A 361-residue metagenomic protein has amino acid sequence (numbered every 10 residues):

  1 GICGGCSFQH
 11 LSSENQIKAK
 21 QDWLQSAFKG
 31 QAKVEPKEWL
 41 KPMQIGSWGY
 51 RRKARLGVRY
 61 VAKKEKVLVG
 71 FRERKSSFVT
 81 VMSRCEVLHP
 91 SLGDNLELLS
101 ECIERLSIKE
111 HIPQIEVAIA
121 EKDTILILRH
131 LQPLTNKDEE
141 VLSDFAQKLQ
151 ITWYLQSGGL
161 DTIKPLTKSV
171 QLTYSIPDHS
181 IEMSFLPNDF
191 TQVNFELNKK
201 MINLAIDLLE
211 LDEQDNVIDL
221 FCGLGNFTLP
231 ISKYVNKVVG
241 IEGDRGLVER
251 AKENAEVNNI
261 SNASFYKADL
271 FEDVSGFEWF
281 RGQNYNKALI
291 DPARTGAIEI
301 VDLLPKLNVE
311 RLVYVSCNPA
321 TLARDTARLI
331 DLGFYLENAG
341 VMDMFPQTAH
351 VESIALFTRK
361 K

Functional and structural regions predicted by a protein language model:
I2-I112, E121: Extended interfacial segments that mediate partner engagement and assembly in macromolecular machines
W39-S47, Q114-V117, G158-T162, V341-M344: Short, solvent-exposed loop/turn elements at beta->coil junctions and helix N-caps that rim active or binding pockets
R51-R55, K66-L68, I112-Q114, D123-I125 (+4 more regions): Broad gene-expression machinery/nucleic-acid interaction feature
G57, G70, E86, I127 (+3 more regions): Conserved beta-strand segments that form the floor/walls of ligand-binding pockets within enzyme and binding domains
G57-R59, R74, R129-L131, L186 (+1 more regions): Solvent-exposed residues in well-ordered beta-strands and their adjoining turns, especially edge/terminal strands
K75, A118-L131: Short glycine-rich, basic-tinged beta-strand/loop micro-motifs
V81-R84, L128, F185-F190: Glycine- and acidic
P133-K361: Rossmann-like S-adenosyl-L-methionine
